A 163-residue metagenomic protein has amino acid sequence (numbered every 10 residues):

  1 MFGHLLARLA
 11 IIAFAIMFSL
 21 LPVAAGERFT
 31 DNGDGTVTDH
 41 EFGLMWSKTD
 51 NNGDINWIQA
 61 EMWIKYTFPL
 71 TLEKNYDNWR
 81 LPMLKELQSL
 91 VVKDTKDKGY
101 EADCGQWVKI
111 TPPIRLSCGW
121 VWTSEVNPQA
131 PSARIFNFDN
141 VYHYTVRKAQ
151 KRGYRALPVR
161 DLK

Functional and structural regions predicted by a protein language model:
M1-A10: Bacterial N-terminal signal peptides that target proteins for export
A10-L20: Bacterial N-terminal signal peptides
A24-W79, R155-V159: Extracellular adhesion/carbohydrate-recognition regions
N32, Q88, K98, V146-K148: Extracytoplasmic low-complexity repetitive segments enriched in small/polar residues
H40-E41, K48-N51, P82-L90, S124-N127 (+2 more regions): Active-site-proximal beta-strand/loop segments in catalytic clefts of secreted hydrolases
E61-D77, L84-N137: An exposed tryptophan-centered "aromatic clamp" motif
W120-W122, R147-K163: Short, structured beta-strand segments at or near domain termini in extracellular proteins/domains
R134-V146: Low-complexity, intrinsically disordered Gly/Pro/Thr-rich segments
